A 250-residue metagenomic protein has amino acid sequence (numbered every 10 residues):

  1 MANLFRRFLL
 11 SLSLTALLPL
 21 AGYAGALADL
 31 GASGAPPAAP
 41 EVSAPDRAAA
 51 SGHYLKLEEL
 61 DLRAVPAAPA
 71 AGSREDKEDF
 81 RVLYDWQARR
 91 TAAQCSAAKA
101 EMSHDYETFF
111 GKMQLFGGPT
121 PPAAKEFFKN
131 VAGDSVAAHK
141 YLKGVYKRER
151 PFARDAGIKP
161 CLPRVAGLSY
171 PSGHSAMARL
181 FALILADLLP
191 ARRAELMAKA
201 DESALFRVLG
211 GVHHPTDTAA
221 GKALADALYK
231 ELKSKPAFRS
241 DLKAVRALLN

Functional and structural regions predicted by a protein language model:
M1-R6: N-terminal secretory signal peptides that target proteins for export/translocation
L9-A21: Bacterial N-terminal signal peptides
L27-G210, A237, L249-N250: Hydrophobic alpha-helical bundle signature of multipass membrane enzymes
E202-K233, S240: Interfacial helix-loop-helix junctions of multi-pass membrane proteins
V245: Extracytoplasmic/periplasmic copper-protein system
